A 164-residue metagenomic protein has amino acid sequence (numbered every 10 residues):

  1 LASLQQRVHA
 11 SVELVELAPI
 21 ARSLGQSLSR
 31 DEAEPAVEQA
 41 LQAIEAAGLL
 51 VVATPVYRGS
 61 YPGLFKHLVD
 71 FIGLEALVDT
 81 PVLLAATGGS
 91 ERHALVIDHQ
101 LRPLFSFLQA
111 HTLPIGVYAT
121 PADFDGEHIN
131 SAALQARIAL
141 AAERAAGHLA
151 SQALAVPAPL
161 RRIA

Functional and structural regions predicted by a protein language model:
L1-D70, A136, R161-A164: N-terminal beta1-alpha1-beta2 submodule of the flavodoxin-like/Rossmannoid cofactor-binding fold
A10, D79-P81: Short acidic capping loops at alpha-helix termini that bridge into adjacent secondary structure
E34-V37, L41-I44, Q100, L113-V117 (+1 more regions): Functional cleft and adjacent loop/helix regions within the main domain that mediate ligand binding or catalysis
S60-Y61, R92-H93, G126: Secondary-structure boundary/capping motif
L74-V78: Short, conserved loop/helix-junction motifs that constitute active-site signature segments in enzyme catalytic cores
V82-P121, A133-R137: Short, glycine-/small-residue-rich phosphate/pyrophosphate-handling segment
T112-A164: Glycine-rich phosphate/pyrophosphate-binding loop and the adjoining helix
